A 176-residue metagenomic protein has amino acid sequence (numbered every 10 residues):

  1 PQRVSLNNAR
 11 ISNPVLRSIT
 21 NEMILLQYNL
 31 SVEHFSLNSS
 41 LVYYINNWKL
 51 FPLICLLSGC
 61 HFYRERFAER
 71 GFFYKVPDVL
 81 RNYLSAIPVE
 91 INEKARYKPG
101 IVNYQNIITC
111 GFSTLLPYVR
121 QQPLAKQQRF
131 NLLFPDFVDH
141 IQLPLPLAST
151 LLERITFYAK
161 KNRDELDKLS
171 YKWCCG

Functional and structural regions predicted by a protein language model:
P1-G176: General marker for long, soluble alpha-helical cores
